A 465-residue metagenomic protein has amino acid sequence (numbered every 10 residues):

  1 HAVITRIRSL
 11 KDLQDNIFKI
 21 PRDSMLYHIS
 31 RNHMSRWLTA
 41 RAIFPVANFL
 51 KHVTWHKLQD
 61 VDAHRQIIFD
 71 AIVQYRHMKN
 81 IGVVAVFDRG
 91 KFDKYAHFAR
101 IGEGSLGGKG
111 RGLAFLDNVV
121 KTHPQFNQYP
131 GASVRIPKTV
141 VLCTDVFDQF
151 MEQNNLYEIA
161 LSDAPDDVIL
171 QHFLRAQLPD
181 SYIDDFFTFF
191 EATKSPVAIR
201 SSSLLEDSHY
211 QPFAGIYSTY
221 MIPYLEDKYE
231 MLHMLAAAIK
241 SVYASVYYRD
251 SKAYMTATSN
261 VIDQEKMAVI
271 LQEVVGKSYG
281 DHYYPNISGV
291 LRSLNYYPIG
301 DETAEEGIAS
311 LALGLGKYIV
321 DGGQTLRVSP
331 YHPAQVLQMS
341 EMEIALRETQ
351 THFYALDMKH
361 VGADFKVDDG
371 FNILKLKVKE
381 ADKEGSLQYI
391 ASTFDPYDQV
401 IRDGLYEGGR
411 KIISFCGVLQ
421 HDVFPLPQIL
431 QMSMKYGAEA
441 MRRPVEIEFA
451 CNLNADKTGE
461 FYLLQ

Functional and structural regions predicted by a protein language model:
H1-R100: Long, compositionally biased intrinsically disordered regulatory segments in eukaryotic proteins
N16, W37, F49, A71 (+5 more regions): Residues that form generic nucleotide/phosphate-binding pockets
I29, R41, P45, A63 (+6 more regions): Generic alpha-helix structural propensity
S30, Q128-V134: An N-terminal structural lobe/cap that precedes and organizes the functional/catalytic core across diverse proteins
A40-F44, V83-K91, T144-P165, E206-T219 (+1 more regions): Short, compositionally biased low-complexity segments
A47-V53, F115, D145-F147, M221-P223: Short hydrophobic alpha-helical segments that form membrane-spanning helices or hydrophobic packing faces of helical
G90-Q128, Q177-Q465: Conserved mixed alpha/beta core segments that line enzyme active sites in large multi-domain catalysts
I136-F187, T193, Y254, K266: A structural-propensity feature for long, helix-poor, extended segments
